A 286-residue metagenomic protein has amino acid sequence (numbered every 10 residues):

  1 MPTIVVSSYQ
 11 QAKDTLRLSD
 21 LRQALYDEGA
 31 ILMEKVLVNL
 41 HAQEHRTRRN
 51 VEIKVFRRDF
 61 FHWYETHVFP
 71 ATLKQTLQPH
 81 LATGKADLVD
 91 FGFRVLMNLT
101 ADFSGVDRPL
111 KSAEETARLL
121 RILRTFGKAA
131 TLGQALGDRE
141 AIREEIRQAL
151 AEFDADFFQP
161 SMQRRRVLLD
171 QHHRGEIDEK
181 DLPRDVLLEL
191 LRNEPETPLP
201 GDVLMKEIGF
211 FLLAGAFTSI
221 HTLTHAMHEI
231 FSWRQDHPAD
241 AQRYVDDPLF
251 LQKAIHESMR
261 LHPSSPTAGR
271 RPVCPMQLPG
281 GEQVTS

Functional and structural regions predicted by a protein language model:
M1-F60, A117-T131: Cytochrome P450 substrate-recognition site 1
E34-N39, F103-V106, M227: Helix-loop "lid/cap" segments that line or gate small-molecule binding pockets
W63-A214: Cytochrome P450 heme-thiolate monooxygenase catalytic core
L96, T100, S104, L223-I230 (+1 more regions): Buried hydrophobic packing segments
V167-I177, D236-V245, A268-P272: Short acidic alpha-helical/loop segments enriched in Asp/Glu that coordinate divalent cations
M205-Y244: Cytochrome P450 catalytic-core helices
V245-E282: Conserved cytochrome P450 K-helix E-x-x-R motif and the immediately C-terminal K′/meander segment
